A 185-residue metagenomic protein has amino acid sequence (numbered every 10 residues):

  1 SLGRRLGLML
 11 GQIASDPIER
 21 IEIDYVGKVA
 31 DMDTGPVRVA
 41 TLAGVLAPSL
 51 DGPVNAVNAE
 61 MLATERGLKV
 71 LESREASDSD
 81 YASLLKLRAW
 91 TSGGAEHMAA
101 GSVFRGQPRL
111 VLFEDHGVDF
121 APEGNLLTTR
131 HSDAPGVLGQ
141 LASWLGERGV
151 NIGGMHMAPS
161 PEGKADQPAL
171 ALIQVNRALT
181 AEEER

Functional and structural regions predicted by a protein language model:
S1-R185: A conserved regulatory-domain signal marking ACT and ACT-like small-molecule sensing domains and adjacent regulatory
